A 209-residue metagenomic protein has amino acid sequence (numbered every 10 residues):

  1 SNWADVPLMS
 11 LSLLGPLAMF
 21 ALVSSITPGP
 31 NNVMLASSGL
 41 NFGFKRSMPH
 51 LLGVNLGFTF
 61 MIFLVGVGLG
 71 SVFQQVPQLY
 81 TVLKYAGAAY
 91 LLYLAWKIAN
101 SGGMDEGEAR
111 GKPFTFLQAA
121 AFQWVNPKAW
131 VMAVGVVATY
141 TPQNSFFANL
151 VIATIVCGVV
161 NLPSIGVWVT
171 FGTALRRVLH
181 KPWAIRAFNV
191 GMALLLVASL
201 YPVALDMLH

Functional and structural regions predicted by a protein language model:
S1-L13, H209: Short, strongly hydrophobic alpha-helical membrane anchors
S10-T81, M132-C157, V167-T170: Juxtamembrane transmembrane-helix termini in multi-pass membrane transport proteins
I62-G66, V125-V134, L195-H209: Hydrophobic alpha-helical transmembrane segments in multi-pass integral membrane proteins
Q74-G103, N161-W168, L179-H209: Selective transmembrane alpha-helices of multi-pass membrane proteins
N100-F114: Flexible cytoplasmic inter-helical loops of multi-pass small-molecule transporters
F116-W124: A short amphipathic helical element positioned immediately N-terminal to and/or at the very start of a transmembrane
